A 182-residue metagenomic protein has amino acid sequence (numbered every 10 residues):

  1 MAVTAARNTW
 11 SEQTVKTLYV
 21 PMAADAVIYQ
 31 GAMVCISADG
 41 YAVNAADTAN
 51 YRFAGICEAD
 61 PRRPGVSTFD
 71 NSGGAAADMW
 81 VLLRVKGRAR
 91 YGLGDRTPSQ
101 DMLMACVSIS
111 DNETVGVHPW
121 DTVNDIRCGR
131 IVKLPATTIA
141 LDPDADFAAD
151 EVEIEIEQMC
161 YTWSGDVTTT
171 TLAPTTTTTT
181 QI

Functional and structural regions predicted by a protein language model:
M1-I182: Surface-exposed, low-hydrophobicity beta-strand/loop segments enriched in small/polar/acidic residues
